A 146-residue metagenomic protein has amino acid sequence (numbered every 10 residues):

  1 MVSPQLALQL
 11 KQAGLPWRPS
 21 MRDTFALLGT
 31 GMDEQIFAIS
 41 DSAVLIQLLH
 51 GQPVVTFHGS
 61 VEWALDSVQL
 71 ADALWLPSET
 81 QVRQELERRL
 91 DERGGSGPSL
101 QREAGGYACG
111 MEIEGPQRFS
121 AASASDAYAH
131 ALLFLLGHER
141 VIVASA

Functional and structural regions predicted by a protein language model:
M1-V61: Charge-rich, low-complexity N-terminal segments
L8, R83, S125-Y128: Generic structural signal for individual residues within well-ordered alpha-helical segments across diverse proteins
P16, S42-R118, A144-A146: N-terminal segment of the canonical double-stranded RNA-binding domain
R22, Q69, L74-W75, G137-E139: Glycine-centered secondary-structure boundary/capping sites
Q117-A146: Ampiphathic alpha-helical segments that act as solvent-exposed interaction surfaces
